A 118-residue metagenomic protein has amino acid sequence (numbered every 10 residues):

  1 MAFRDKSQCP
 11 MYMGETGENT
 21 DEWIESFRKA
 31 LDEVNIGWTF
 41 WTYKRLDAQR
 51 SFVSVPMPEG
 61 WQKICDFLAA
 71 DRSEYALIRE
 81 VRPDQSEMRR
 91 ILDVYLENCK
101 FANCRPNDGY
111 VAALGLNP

Functional and structural regions predicted by a protein language model:
F3-N117: Substrate-binding cleft of secreted/luminal carbohydrate-active enzymes
